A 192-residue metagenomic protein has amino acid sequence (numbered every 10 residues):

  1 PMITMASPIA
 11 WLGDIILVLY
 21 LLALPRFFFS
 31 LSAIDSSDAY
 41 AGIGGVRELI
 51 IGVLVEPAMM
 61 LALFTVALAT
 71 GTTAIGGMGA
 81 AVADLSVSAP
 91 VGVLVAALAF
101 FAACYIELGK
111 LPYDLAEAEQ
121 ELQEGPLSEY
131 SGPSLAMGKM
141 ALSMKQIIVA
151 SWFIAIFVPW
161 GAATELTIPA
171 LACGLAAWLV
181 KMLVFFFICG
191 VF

Functional and structural regions predicted by a protein language model:
P1-F192: Alpha-helical transmembrane segments of multi-pass membrane proteins predominantly involved in bioenergetics
